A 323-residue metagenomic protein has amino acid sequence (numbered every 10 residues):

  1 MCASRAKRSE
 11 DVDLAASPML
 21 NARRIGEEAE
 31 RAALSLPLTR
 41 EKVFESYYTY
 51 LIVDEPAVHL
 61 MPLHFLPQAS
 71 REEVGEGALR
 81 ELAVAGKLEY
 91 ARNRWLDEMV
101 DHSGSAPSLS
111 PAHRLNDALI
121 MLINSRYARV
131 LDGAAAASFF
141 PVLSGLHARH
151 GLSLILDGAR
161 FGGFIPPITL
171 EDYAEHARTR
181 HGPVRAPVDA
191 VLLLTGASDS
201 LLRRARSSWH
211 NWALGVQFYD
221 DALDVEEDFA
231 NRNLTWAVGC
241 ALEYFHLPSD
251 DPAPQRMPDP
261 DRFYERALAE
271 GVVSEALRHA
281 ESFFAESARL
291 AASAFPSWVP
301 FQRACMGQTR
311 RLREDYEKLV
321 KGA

Functional and structural regions predicted by a protein language model:
M1-S103, A134, S138, L156-T169 (+2 more regions): Conserved N-terminal diphosphate/IPP-binding helix and adjacent helical/loop segment of trans-prenyltransferase domains
D13-L20, R24, S110, R114 (+6 more regions): Alpha-helix boundary/N-cap detector
I25-R40, T49-L60, A83, D117-D221 (+3 more regions): All-alpha helical catalytic cores of prenyl diphosphate-utilizing isoprenoid enzymes
G75-E81, S108, A135-F139, S198-R204 (+1 more regions): Residue-level recognition of alpha-helical structural elements
V84-A91, I120, A276-S287: Amphipathic alpha-helical protein-interaction segments
R94-L119, V188-A197, H210-G271: Acidic, Mg2+-coordinating active-site segments of isoprenoid diphosphate-utilizing enzymes
S125-G145, Y244-F295: Primarily interfacial, aromatic-capped hydrophobic alpha-helices that serve as membrane anchors
A288-V320: C-terminal/domain-terminus segments
